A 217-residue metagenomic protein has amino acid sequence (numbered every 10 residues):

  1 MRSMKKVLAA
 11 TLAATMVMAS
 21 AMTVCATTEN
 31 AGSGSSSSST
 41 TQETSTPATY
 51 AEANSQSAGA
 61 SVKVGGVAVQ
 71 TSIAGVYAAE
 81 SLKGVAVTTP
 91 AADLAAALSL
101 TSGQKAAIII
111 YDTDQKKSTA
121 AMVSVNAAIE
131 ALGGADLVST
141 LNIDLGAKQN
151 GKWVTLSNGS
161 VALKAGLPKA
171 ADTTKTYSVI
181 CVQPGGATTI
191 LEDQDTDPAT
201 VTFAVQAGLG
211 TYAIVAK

Functional and structural regions predicted by a protein language model:
M1-N30, Y177-I180, I190, Y212 (+1 more regions): Gram-positive cell-envelope targeting signals
R2-K6, S20-S139, V154-K169: Feature for mature exported/ectodomain regions
V76, L94, A128-G146, T176 (+1 more regions): Ser/Thr-rich low-complexity repeats and stalk/linker segments
Q149-G151: Short beta-strands within extracellular/lumenal beta-sheet-rich domains
W153-K217: Proteolytic-maturation and junctional protease-sensitive modules
